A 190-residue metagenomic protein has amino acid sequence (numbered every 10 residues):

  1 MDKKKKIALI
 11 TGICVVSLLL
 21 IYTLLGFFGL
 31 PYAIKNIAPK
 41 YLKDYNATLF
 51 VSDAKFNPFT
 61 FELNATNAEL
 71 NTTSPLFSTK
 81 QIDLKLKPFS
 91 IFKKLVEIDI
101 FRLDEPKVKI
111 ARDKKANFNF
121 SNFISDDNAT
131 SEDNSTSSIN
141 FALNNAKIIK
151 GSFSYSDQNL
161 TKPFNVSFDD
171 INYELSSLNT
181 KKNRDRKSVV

Functional and structural regions predicted by a protein language model:
M1-N46: N-terminal type II signal-anchor transmembrane helix that functions as the membrane-insertion/stop-transfer segment
Y45-T48, A129-S135: Short acidic/polar N-terminal linker immediately downstream of export determinants
L49-D53: A short linear hydrophobic-aromatic micro-motif
K55-N117, S131-N159, E174-R186: Flexible beta-edge/linker motif
F120-N128: Surface-exposed loop/turn segments flanking beta-strands in extracellular/periplasmic regions
K162-S167: Replace "Gram-negative outer membrane beta-barrel proteins" with "bacterial and organellar outer membrane beta-barrel
D169-Y173: Short, flexible N-terminal segments of the mature chain
V189-V190: Conserved small/polar residues in nucleotide/adenosyl-binding loops
